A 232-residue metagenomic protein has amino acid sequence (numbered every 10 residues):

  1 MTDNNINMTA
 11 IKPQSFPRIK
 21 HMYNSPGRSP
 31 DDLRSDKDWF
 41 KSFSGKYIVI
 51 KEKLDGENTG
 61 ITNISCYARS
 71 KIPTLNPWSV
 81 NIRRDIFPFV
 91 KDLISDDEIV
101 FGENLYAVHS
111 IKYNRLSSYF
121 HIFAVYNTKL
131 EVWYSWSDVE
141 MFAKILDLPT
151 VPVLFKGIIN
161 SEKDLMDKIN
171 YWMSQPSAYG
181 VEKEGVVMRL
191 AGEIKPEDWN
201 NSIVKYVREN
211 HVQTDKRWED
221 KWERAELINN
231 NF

Functional and structural regions predicted by a protein language model:
T2-F232: Core nucleotide-handling region used for phosphoryl-transfer chemistry
